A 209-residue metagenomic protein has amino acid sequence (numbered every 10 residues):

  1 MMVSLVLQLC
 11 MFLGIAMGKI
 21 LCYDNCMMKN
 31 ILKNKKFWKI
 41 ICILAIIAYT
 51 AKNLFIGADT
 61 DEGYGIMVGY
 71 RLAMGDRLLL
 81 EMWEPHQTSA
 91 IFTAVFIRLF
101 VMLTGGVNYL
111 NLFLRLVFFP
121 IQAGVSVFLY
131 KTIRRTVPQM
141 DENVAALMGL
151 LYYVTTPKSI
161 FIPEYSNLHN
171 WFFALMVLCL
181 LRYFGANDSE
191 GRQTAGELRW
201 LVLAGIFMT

Functional and structural regions predicted by a protein language model:
M11, I15, K19, Y23-D24: Short, positively charged and aromatic/hydrophobic N-terminal segments
K33-E62, T209: Transmembrane signal-anchor helices characteristic of membrane glycosylation enzymes that use polyprenol
I66-Y70, E81-L112: Short hydrophobic/aromatic helix or loop-helix immediately within or flanking a transmembrane segment in polytopic
S89, T93-I97, F113-L129, H169-F172: Transmembrane alpha-helices of multi-pass, membrane-embedded glycan-processing enzymes that use lipid-linked
N111-R115, G149-W171: Aromatic- and kink-enriched transmembrane "portal" helix at the membrane-lumen/periplasm boundary that abuts
G124-V154: Transmembrane-helix signature of polytopic, membrane-embedded enzymes that assemble or transfer cell-envelope glycans
V125-T136, F172-D188: Transmembrane alpha-helical segments
C179, A195-T209: Membrane-interface alpha helices of multi-pass inner-membrane proteins
